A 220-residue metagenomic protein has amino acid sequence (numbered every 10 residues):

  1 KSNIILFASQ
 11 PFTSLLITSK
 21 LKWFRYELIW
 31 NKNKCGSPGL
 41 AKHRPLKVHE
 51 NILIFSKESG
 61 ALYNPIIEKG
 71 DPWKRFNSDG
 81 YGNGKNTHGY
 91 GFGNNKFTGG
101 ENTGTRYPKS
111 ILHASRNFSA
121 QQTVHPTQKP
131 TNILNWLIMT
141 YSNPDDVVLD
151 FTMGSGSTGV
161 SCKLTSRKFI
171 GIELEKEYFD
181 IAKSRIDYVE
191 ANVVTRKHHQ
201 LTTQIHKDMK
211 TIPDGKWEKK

Functional and structural regions predicted by a protein language model:
K1-I181, V189, D214, K219-K220: Core catalytic lobe of class I
I186-K219: S-adenosyl-L-methionine
